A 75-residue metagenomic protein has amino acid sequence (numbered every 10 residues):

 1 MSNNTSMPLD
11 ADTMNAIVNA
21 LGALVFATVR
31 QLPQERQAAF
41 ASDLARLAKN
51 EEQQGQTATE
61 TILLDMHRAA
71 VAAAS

Functional and structural regions predicted by a protein language model:
S2-A38: Long, leucine- and charge-enriched amphipathic alpha-helices that form heptad-repeat coiled-coil/leucine-zipper-like
D43-S75: Low-complexity intrinsically disordered segments
